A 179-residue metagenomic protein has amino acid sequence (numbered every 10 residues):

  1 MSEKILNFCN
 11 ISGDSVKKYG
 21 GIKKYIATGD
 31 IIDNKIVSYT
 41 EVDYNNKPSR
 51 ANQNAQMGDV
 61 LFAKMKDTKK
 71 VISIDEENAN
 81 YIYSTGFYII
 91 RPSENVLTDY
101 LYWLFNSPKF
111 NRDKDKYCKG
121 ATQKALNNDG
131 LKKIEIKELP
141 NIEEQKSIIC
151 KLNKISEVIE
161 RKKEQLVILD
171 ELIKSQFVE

Functional and structural regions predicted by a protein language model:
M1-V16, K133-S147, R161, Q165-E179: Non-catalytic DNA-recognition/assembly elements of restriction-modification systems
K4-K18, I26-M57: Sequence-specific dsDNA recognition surfaces
K18-Y25, K116-C118: Short coil/turn segments at secondary-structure boundaries
P48-S49, G120, E160: Short, solvent-exposed loop/turn positions at domain surfaces that link secondary-structure elements or cap domain
A51-P108: A short beta-sheet element
M65, N80-Y88, K119-E143: A short glycine-rich beta-alpha junction/loop motif
N153-S156: A specific heptad-register position in long alpha-helical coiled-coils used by two-component signaling proteins
